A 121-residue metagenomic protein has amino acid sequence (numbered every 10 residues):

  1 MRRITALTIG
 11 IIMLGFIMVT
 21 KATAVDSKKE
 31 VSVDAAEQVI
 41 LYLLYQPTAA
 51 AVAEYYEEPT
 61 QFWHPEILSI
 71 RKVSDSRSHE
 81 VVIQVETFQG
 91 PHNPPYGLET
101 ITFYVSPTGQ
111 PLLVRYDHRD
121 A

Functional and structural regions predicted by a protein language model:
R3-E58: N-terminal trafficking/processing presequences and adjacent post-cleavage segments of proteins routed to secretion
I9, V73-S78, P111, A121: Residues in flexible loops and secondary-structure boundaries
F16, A36, H64-I67, T102: Low-complexity, intrinsically disordered short peptide segments enriched in small/polar/basic residues
V19, G97-I101, A121: Generic alpha-helical propensity signal that fires on short helical segments and nearby coil/disordered stretches
E30, E57-T60, I101, S106: Homeobox/homeodomain signature
L41-G97: Mature extracytoplasmic domains of secretory-pathway proteins
T102-A121: Short beta-strand edge/turn micro-motifs at domain boundaries
